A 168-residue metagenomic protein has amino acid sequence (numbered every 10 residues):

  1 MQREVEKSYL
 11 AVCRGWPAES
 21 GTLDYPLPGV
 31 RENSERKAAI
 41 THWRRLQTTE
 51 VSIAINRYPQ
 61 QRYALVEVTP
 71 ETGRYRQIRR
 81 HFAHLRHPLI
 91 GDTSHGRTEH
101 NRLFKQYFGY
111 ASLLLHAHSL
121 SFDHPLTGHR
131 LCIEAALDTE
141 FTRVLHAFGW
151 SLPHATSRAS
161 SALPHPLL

Functional and structural regions predicted by a protein language model:
M1-L168: RNA pseudouridine synthases
